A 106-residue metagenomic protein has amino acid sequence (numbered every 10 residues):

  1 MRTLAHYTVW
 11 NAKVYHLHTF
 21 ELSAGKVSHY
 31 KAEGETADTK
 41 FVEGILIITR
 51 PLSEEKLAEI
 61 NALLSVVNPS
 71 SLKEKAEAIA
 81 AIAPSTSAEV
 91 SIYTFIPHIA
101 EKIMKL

Functional and structural regions predicted by a protein language model:
M1-E54, A80-L106: N-terminal metal-binding scaffold of metallo-dependent hydrolase/deaminase domains
K40-E74: Active-site- and interface-proximal helix/loop "cap" or "latch" segments in soluble metabolic and energy-transducing
K75-I79: Generic structural signal of hydrophobic/aromatic residues within well-ordered alpha-helices of folded domains
